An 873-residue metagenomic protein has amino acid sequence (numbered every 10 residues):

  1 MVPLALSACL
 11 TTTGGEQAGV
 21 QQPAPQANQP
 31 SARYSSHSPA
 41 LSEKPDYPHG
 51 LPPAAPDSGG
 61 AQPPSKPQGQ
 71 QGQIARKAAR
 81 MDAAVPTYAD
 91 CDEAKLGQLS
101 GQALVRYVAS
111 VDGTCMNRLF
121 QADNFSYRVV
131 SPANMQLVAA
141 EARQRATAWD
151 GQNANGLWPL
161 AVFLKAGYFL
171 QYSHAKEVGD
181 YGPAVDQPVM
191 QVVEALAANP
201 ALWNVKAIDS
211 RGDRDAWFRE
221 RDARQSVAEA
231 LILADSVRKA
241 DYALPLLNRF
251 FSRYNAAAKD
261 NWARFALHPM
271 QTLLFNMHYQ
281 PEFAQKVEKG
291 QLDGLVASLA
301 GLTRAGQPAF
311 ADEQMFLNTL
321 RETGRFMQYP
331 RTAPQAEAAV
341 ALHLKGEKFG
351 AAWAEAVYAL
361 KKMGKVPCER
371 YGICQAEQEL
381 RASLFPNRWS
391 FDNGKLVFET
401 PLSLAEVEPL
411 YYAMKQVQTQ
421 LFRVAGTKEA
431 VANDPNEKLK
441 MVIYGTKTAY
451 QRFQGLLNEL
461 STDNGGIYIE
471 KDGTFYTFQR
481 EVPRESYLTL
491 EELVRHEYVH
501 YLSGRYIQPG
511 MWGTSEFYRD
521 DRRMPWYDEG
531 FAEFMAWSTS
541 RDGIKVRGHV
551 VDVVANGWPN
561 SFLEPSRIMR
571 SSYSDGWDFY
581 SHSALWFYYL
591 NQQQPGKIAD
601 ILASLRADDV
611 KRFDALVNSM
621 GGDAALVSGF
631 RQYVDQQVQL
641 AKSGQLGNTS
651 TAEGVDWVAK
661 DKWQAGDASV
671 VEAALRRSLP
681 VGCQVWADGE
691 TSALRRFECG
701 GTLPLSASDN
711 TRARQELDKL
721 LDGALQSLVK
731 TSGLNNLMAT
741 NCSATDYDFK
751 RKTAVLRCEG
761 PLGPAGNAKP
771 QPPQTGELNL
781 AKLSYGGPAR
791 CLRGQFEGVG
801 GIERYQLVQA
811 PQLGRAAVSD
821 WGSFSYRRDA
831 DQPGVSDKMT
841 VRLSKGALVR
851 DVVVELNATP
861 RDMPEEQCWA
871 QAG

Functional and structural regions predicted by a protein language model:
L10-T12: Bacterial signal peptide processing site
P30-P132, Q152-N155, K286-G290, G294-K440 (+5 more regions): Non-catalytic architectural context of zinc metalloproteases
Q98-D222, E229-F275, E653-K769: Non-catalytic terminal regions of proteins
K471-V551: Zinc-dependent metallopeptidase catalytic helix centered on the HExxH motif and its immediate flanking segment
F531-T539, D552-Q639: Active-site-proximal alpha-helical
G786-S823: Surface-exposed or secretory-pathway low-complexity segments enriched in glycine-proline and Ser/Thr/acidic residues
S823-T840: Extracellular/luminal low-complexity segments enriched in Ser/Thr/Pro
A847-A870: C-terminal edge beta-strand
